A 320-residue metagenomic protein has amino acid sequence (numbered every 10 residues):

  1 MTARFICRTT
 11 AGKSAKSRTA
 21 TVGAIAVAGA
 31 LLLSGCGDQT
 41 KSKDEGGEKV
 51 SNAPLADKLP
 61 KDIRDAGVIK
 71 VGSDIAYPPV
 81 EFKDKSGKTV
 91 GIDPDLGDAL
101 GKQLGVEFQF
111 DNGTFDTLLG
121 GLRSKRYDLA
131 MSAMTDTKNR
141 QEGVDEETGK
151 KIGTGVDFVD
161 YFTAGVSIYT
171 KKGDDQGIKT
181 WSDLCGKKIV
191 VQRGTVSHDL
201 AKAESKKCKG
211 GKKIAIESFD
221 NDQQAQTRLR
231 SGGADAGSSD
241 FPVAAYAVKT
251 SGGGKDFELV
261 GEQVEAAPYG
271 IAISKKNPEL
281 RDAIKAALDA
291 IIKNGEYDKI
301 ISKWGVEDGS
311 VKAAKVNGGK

Functional and structural regions predicted by a protein language model:
L33-G47: Bacterial lipoprotein signal-peptidase II cleavage site
G37, P94-D98, K102-Q103, K172-D175 (+3 more regions): Extended ligand-binding regions for polar small-molecule ligands
G47-M134, N294: Extracytoplasmic small-molecule ligand-binding "clamshell" domains of the periplasmic binding protein/Venus flytrap
P60, I92-D93, G143-A164, F257-G261 (+1 more regions): A structural signal for short loop-to-beta-strand junctions that line the ligand-binding cleft of periplasmic/secreted
T89-Q103, T135, A164-N221, A236 (+1 more regions): Bilobed "Venus flytrap"/periplasmic-binding protein-like clamshell domains and structurally analogous long
E107-W181: Acidic, polar ligand-binding/catalytic clefts
M134-K151, K202-A203, R230-E265: A ligand-binding cleft/hinge motif common to bilobed small-molecule-binding domains
F162-T170, F241, K249-K285, E307-K320: Periplasmic-binding protein-like
